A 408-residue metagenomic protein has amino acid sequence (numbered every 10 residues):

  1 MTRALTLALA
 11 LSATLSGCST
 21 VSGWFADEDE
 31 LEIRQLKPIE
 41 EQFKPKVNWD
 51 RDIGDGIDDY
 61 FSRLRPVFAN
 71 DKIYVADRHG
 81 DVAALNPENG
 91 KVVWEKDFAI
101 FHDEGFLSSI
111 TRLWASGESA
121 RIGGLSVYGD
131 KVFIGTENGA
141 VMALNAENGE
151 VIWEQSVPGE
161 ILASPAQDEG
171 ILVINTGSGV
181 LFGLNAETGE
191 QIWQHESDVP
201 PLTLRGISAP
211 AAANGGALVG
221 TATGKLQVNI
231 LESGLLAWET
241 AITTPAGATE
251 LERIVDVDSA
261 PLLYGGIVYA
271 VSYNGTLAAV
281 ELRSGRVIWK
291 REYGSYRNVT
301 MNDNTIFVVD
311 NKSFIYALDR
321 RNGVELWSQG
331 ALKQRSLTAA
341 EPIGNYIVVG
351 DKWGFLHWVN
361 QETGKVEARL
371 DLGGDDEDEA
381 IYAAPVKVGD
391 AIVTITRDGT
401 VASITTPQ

Functional and structural regions predicted by a protein language model:
M1-C18: Sec-dependent bacterial lipoprotein signal peptides
L15-K37: Bacterial Sec signal peptide processing site at the extreme N-terminus
D27-L31, Q42-V67, E95-Y128, I152-E169 (+5 more regions): Extracytoplasmic beta-rich repeat domains
D77, T136-E137, T176-G177, T221-A222 (+4 more regions): Structural signature of WD-repeat beta-propellers
N86-N89, N145-N148, N185-G189, L231-G234 (+4 more regions): Short loop/turn segments that connect beta-strands within beta-propeller blades
D378-Q408: Blade-level signature of beta-propeller repeat domains, shared across WD40, Kelch, NHL, RCC1 and BNR/Asp-box propellers
